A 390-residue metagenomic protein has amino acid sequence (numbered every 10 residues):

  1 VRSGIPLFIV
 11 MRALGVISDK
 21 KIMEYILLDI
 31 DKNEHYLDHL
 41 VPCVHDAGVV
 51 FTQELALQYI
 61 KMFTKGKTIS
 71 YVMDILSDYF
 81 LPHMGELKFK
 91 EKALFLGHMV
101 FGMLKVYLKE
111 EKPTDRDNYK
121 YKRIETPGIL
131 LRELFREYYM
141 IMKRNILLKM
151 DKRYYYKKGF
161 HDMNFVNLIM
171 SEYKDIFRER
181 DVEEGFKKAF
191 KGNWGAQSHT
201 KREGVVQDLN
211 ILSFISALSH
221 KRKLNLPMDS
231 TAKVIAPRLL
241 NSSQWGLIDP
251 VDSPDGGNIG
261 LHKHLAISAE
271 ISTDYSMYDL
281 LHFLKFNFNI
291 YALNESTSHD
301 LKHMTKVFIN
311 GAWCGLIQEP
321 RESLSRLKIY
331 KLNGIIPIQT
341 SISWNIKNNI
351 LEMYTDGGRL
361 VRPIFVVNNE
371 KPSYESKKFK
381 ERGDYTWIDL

Functional and structural regions predicted by a protein language model:
V1-S219, P227, N241, A266-A269 (+1 more regions): N-terminal non-catalytic structural scaffold regions of very large proteins
H220-P250: Flexible, glycine/threonine-enriched loop-and-boundary segments that flank and lead into catalytic domains of large
D249, K263-H264: Short beta-strand elements
S253: Short, acidic, Ser/Thr-enriched surface-loop or helix-capping motifs
